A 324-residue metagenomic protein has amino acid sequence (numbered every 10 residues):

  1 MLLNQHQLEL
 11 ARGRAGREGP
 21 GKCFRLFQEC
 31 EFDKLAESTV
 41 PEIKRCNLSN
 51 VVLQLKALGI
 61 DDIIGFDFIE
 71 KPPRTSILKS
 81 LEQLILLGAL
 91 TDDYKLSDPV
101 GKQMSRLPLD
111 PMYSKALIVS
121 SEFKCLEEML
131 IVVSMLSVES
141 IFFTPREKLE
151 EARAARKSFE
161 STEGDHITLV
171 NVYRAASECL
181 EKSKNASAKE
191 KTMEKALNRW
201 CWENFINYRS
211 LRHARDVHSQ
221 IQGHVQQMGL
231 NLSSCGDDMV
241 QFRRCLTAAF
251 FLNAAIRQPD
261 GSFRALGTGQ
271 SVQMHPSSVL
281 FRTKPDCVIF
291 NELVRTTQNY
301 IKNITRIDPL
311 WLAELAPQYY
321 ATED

Functional and structural regions predicted by a protein language model:
M1-L35, S49-L53: Conserved segment of the helicase C-terminal RecA-like domain
F27-D324: Second RecA-like catalytic domain
